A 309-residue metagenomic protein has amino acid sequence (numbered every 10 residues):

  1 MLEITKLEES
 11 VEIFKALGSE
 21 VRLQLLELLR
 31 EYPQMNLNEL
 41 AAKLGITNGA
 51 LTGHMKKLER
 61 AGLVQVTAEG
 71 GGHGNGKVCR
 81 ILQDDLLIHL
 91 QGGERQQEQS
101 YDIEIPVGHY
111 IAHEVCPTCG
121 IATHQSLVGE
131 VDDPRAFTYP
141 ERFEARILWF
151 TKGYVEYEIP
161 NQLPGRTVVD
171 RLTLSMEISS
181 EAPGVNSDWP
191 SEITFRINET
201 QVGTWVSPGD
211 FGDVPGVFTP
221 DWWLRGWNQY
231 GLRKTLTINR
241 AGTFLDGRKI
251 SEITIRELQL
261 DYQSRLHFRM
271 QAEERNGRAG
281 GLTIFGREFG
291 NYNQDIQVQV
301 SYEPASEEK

Functional and structural regions predicted by a protein language model:
M1-Q96: Basic, Lys/Arg-rich alpha-helical nucleic-acid-recognition elements, primarily the DNA-binding modules of transcription
D84-W149, G153: Amphipathic alpha-helical dimerization/coiled-coil segments that flank or bridge DNA-binding/regulatory modules
A136-L148, V206-Q263, R278: Extended, solvent-exposed segments with strong compositional bias
R146-T167, K249-I255: Short beta-strands within extracellular/lumenal beta-sheet-rich domains
I159-L163, M176-A182, E199-Q201, A272-N276: Beta-strand elements of well-folded, non-transmembrane domains
V168-S187: A short beta-strand element within beta-rich, extracytoplasmic domains of secreted/secretory-pathway proteins
V185-I197: Short coil-to-beta strand junction motifs in C2/discoidin
Q271-K309: Proprotein-processing/basic-patch segments
